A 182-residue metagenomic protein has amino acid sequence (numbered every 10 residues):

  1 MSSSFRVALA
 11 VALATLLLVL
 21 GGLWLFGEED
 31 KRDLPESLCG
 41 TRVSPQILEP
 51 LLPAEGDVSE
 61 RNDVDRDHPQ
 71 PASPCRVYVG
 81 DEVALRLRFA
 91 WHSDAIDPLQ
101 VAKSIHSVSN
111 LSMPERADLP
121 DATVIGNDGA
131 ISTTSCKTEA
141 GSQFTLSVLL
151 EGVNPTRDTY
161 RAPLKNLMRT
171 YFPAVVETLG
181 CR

Functional and structural regions predicted by a protein language model:
M1, A12, L52, G56: Functional cleft and adjacent loop/helix regions within the main domain that mediate ligand binding or catalysis
S2-G27: Hydrophobic membrane-insertion alpha-helices, especially the h-region of bacterial N-terminal signal peptides
W24-R182: A small/polar (G/S/T-enriched), proline-flanked helix-loop surface module common in exported/cell-envelope proteins
